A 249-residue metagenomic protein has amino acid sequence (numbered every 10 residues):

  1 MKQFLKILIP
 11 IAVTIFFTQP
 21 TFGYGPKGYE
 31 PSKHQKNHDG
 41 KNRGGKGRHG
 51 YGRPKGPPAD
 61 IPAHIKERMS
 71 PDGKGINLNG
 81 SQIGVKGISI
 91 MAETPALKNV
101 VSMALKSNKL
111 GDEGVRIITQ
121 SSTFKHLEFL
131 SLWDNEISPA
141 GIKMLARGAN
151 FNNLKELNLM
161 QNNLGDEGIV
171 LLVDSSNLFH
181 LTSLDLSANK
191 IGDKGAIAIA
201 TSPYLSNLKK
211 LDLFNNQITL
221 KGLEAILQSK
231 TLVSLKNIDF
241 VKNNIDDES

Functional and structural regions predicted by a protein language model:
M1-I9: Bacterial N-terminal signal peptides that target proteins for export
I15-F22: C-terminal segment of classical bacterial N-terminal signal peptides
F22-K33: Cleaved targeting-peptide boundary
D39-R116, E128-F129, W133, P139: LRR N-terminal entry segment and analogous cap-like coil->beta motifs
R68-K74, A96-S102, S122-F129, A149-E156 (+3 more regions): Leucine-rich repeat
S81, N108, L132-N135, L159-N162 (+3 more regions): Consensus "Asn ladder" position of solenoid repeat domains
L227-S249: Leucine-rich solenoid repeat scaffolds
